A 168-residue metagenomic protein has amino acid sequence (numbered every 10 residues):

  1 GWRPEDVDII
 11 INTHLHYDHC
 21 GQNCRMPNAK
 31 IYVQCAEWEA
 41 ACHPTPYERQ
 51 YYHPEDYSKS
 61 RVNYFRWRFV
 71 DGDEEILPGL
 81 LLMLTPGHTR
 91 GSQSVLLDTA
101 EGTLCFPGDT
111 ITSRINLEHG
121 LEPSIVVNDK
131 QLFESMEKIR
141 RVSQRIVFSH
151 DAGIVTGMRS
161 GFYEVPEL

Functional and structural regions predicted by a protein language model:
G1-D6, C35-L84, S124-Q144: Metallo-beta-lactamase
G1-V33: Active-site metal-binding motif and surrounding structural segment of the metallo-beta-lactamase
E5, R25, N63-S113: Catalytic core of the metallo-beta-lactamase
D8-H14, Y32-Q34, L84-G87, C105-D109 (+2 more regions): Active-site neighborhood of phospho(di)ester-bond hydrolases with catalytic His/Asp-centered motifs
Y17, W38, G153-I154: Residue-level marker for beta-strand->alpha-helix junctions and adjacent short loops that shape enzyme
G21, A40-H43, I76-P78, S92-Q93 (+2 more regions): Short acidic/glycine-rich loop or secondary-structure boundary segments that cap or lie
A29-I31, R66-W67, T85, R159-L168: Active-site regions of enzymes building and remodeling cell-envelope glycoconjugates
S94, D98-L168: Cap/insert and terminal regions of metallo-dependent hydrolase folds
